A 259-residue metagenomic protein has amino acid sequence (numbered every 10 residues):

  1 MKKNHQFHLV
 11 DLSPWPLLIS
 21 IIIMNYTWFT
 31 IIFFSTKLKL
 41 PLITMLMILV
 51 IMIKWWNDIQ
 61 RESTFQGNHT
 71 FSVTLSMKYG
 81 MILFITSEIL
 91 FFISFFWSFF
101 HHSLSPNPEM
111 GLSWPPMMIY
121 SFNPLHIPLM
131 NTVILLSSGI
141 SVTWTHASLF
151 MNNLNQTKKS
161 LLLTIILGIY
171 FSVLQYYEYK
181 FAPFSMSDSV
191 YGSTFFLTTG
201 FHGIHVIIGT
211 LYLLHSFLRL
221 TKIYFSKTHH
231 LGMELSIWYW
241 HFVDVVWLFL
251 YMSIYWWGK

Functional and structural regions predicted by a protein language model:
M1-K259: Core, highly hydrophobic multi-pass alpha-helical transmembrane subunits of bioenergetic inner membranes
